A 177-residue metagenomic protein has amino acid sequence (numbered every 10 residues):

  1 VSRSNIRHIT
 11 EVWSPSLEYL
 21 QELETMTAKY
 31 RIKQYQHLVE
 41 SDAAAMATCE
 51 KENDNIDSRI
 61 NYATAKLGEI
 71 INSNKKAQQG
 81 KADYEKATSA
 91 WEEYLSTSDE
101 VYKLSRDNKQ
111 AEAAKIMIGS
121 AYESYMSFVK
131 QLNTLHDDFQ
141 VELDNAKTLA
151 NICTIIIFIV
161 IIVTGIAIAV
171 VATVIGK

Functional and structural regions predicted by a protein language model:
V1-Y30, E50, S73-W91, D144-F158: Amphipathic alpha-helical segments and their boundaries
M26-Y30, A47-Q110, S124-T134: Heptad-repeat alpha-helical coiled-coil/4-helix-bundle sensor or tether segments in soluble regions
I32-E40: Amphipathic alpha-helical segments used for helix-helix packing
V39-D42, R106-D107: Alpha-helix C-terminal capping/termination sites
A113-A114: Solenoid-repeat scaffolds in large eukaryotic assemblies
Q140-K177: Selective recognition of signaling/oligomerization transmembrane alpha-helices
